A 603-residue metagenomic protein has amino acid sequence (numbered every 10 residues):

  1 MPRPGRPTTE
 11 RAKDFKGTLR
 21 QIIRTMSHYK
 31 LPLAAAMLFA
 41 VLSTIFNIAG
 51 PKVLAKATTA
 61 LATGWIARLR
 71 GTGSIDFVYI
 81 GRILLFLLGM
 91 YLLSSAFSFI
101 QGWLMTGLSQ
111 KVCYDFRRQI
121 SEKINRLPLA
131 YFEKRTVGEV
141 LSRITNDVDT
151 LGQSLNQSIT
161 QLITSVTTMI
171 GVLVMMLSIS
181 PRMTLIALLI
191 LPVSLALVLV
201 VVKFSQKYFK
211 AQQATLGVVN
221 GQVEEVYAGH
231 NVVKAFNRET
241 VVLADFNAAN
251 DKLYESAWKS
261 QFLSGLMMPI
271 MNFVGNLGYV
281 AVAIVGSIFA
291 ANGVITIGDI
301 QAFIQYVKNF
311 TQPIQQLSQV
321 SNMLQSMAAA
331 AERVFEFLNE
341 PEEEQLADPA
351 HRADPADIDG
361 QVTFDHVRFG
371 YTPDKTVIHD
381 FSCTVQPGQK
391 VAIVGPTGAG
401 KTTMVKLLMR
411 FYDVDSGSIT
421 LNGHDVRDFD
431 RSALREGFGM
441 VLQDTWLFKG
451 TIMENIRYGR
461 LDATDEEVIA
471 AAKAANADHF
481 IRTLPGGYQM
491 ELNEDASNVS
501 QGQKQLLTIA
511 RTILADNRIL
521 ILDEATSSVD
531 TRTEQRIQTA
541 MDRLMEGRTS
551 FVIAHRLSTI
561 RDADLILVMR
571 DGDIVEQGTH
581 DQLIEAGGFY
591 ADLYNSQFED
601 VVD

Functional and structural regions predicted by a protein language model:
P7-F15, L38-F39, F46-A62, I66 (+12 more regions): Juxtamembrane helix-loop junctions of ABC transporter transmembrane domains
F15-K30, V140: A short amphipathic helical element positioned immediately N-terminal to and/or at the very start of a transmembrane
H28, L129-A130, V148-L155, I159 (+6 more regions): An intracellular "coupling" helix at the cytosolic face of ABC transporter transmembrane type-1 domains
H28, P32-I45, Q157-A211, V282-I295 (+1 more regions): Transmembrane helices of ABC transporter permease
L33-F97, S178-R182, G293-I297: Transmembrane helix-loop-helix hairpins at lipid-water interfaces of multipass membrane proteins, especially the type-1
V41-A49, Y91-F99, L151-S154, S158-I170 (+5 more regions): Hydrophobic alpha-helical transmembrane bundles that constitute the permease/transmembrane domains of multi-pass
G64, M175-L189, K259-R333, F337-L338: Helix-loop-helix
L346, P355-D603: ABC-type nucleotide-binding domain
